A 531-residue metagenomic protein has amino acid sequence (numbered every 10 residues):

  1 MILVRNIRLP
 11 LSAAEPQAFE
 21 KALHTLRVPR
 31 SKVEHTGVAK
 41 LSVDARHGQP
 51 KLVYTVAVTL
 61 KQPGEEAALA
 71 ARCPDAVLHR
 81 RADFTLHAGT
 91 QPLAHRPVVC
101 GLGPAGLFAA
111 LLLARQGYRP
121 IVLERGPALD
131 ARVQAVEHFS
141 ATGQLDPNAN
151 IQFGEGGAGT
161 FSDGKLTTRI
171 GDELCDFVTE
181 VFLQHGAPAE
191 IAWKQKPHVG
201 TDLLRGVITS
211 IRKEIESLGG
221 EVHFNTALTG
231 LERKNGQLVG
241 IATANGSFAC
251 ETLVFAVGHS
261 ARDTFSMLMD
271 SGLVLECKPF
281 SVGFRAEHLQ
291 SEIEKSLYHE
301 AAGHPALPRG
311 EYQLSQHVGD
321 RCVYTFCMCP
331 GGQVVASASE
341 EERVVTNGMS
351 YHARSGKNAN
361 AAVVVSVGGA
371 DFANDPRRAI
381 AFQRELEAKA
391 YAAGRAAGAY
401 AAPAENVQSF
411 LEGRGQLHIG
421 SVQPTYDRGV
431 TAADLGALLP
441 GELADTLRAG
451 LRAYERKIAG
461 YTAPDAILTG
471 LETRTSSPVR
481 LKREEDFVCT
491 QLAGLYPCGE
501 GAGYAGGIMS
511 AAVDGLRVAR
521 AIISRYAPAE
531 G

Functional and structural regions predicted by a protein language model:
M1-P50, V56-H185, A189-G531: Residues forming the flavin
